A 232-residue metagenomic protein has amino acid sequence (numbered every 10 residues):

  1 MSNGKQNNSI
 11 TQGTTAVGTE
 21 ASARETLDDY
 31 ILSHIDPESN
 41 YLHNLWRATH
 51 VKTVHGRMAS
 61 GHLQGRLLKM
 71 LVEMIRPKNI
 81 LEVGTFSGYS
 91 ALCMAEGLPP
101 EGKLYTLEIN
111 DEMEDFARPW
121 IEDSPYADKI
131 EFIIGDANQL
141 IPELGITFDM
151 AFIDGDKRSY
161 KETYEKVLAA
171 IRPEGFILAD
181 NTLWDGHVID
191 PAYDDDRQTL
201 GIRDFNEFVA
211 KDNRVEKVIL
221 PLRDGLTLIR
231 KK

Functional and structural regions predicted by a protein language model:
M1-M150, K157-L178, T182-K232: A short alpha-helical cap/connector motif
